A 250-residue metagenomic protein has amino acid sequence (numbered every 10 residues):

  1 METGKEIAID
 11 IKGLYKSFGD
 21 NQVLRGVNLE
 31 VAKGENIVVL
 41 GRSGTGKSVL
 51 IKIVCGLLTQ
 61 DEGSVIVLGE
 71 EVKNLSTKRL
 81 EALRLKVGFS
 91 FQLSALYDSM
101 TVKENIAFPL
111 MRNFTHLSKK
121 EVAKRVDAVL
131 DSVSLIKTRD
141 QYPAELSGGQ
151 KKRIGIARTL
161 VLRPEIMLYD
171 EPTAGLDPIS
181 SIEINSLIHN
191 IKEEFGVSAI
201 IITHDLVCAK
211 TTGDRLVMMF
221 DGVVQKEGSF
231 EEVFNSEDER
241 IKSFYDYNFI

Functional and structural regions predicted by a protein language model:
C55: Helix-to-loop junction immediately C-terminal to a conserved catalytic motif
E71, S118-K137: Conserved ABC ATPase "signature" region
M100-F108: Short coil-to-helix segment of the ABC ATPase nucleotide-binding domain corresponding to the Q-loop/switch region
Y142-L146, Q150: Conserved ABC ATPase signature
V161-E165: A short, proline-enriched helix->beta-strand linker immediately N-terminal to the Walker B motif in ABC-type P-loop
M167-D170: Catalytic Walker B motif of ABC-type/P-loop ATPase nucleotide-binding domains
P178-S180: Helix N-cap at the start of a conserved alpha-helix in ABC-type nucleotide-binding domains
